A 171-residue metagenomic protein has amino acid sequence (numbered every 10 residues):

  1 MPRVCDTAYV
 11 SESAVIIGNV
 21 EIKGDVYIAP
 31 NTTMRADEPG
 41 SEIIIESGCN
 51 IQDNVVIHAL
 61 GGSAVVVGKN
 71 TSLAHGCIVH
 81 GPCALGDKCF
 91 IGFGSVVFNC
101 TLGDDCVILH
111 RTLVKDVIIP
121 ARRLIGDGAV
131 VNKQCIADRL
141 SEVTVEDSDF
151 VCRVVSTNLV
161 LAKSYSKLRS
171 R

Functional and structural regions predicted by a protein language model:
M1-R3, D37, E42-I44, D53 (+3 more regions): Glycine-rich hexapeptide-repeat left-handed beta-helix
M1-T33, P39, G48: Extended, small-residue-rich solenoid/repeat segments and analogous flexible loops that form exposed scaffolds
